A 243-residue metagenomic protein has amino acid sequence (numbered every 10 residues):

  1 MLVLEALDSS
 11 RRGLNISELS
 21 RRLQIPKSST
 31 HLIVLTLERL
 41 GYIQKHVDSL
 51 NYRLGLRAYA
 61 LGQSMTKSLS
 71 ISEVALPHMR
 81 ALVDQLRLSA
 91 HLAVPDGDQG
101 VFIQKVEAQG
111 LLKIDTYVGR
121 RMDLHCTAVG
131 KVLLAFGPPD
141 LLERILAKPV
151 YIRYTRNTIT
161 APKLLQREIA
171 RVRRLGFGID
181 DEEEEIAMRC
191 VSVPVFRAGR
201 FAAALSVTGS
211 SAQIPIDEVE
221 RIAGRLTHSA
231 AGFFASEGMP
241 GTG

Functional and structural regions predicted by a protein language model:
M1-N15, R80-F102, S229-G243: An N-terminal domain-start capping segment
M1-S68, S72-E73, A231-M239: N-terminal helix-turn-helix
I43-K45, L92-A93, V195: A structural signal for short hydrophobic beta-strand segments in well-ordered beta-sheet cores
N51, G55, S68, S72 (+7 more regions): Short, structured helix-loop boundary elements
L56, D96, R197: A cytosolic small-molecule/anion-sensing beta-strand core signal
Q63-L111, F136-P139, L165-E168: All-alpha effector-binding/dimerization core of bacterial HTH-type transcriptional repressors
L111-E184: Short, solvent-exposed recognition segments
A161-G232: Extended hydrophobic
